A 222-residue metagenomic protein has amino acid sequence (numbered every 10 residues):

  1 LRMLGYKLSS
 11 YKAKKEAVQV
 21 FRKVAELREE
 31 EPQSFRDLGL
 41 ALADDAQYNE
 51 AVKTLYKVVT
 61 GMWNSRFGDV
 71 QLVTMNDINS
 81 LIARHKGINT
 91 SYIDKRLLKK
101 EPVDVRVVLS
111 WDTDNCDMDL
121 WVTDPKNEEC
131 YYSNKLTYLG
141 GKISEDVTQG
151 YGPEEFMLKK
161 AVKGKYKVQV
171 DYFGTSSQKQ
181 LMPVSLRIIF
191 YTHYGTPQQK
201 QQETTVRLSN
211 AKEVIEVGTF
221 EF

Functional and structural regions predicted by a protein language model:
R2-M3, Q33-D37, K53, G68-V73: Alpha-solenoid helical repeat scaffolds
K23-E26, T60: Conserved structural position within tetratricopeptide repeats
I82-F222: Intrinsic-disorder/low-complexity signal
